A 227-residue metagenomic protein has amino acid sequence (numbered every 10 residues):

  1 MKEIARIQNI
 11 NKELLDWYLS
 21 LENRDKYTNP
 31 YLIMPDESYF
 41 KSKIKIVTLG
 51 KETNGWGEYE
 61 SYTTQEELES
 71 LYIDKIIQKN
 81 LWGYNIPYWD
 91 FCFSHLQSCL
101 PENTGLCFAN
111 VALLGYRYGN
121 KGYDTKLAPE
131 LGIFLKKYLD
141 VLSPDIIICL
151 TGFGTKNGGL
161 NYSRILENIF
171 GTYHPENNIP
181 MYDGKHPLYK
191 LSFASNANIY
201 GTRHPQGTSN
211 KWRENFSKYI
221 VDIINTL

Functional and structural regions predicted by a protein language model:
M1-D16, Y123-I133, G159-L227: C-terminal capping/extension of enzyme domains
K2-L142, I146, G152-Y162: A polyanion-binding, active-site-adjacent surface
